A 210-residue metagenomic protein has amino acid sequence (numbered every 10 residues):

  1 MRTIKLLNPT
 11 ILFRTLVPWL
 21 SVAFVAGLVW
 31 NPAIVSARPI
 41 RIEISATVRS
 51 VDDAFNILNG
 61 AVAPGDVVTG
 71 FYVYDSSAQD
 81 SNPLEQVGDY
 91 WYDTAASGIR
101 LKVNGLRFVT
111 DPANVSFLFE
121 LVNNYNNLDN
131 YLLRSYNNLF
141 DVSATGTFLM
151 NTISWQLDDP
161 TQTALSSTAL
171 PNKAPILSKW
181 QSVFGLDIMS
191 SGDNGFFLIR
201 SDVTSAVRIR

Functional and structural regions predicted by a protein language model:
M1-R14: N-terminal secretory signal peptides that target proteins for export/translocation
R2-K5, L28, A169-L170: Short, low-complexity interaction segments enriched in Ser/Thr/Pro/Gly
K5-N8, S36, N123: Intrinsically disordered, low-complexity segments enriched in glycine/proline and serine/threonine
T15-V29: Bacterial N-terminal signal peptides
W30-A37: Sec/Tat signal peptide C-region and signal peptidase I cleavage site
R38-R210: An extracellular/secretory-lumen and virion-surface interaction module
